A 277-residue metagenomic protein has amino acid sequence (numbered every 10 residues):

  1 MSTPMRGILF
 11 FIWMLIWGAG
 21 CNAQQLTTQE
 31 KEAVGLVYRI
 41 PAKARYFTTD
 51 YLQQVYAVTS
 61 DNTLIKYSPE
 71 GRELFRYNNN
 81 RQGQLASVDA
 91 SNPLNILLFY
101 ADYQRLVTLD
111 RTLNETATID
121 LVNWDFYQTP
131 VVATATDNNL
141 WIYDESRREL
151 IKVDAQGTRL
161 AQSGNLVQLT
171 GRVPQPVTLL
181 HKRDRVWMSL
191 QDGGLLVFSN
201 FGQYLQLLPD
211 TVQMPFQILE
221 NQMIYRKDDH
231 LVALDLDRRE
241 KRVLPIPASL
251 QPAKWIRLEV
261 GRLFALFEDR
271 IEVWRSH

Functional and structural regions predicted by a protein language model:
M1-A33: Bacterial Sec-dependent N-terminal signal peptides
E32-I40, R72-N78, E115-V122, R159-G171 (+2 more regions): A short beta-strand motif characteristic of beta-propeller blades
V37-S60: Beta-strand-rich domains and repeat architectures in extracellular enzymes and scaffolds, especially beta-propellers
A42-T48, G83-V88, F126-A133, G171-T178 (+2 more regions): Repeated scaffold domains used in trafficking and secretory/extracellular systems, primarily beta-propellers
T49, A57-S60, L97-D102, L140-S146 (+4 more regions): Conserved beta-strand positions in repeat-built beta-propeller and related beta-rich domains
L52-Q53, P93-L94, D137-N138, R183-D184 (+2 more regions): Short coil/turn segments that connect the beta-strands within blades of beta-propeller domains
S68-R72, D110-N114, D154-G157, S199-F201 (+2 more regions): Short loop/turn segments that connect beta-strands within beta-propeller blades
K254-H277: Blade-level signature of beta-propeller repeat domains, shared across WD40, Kelch, NHL, RCC1 and BNR/Asp-box propellers
